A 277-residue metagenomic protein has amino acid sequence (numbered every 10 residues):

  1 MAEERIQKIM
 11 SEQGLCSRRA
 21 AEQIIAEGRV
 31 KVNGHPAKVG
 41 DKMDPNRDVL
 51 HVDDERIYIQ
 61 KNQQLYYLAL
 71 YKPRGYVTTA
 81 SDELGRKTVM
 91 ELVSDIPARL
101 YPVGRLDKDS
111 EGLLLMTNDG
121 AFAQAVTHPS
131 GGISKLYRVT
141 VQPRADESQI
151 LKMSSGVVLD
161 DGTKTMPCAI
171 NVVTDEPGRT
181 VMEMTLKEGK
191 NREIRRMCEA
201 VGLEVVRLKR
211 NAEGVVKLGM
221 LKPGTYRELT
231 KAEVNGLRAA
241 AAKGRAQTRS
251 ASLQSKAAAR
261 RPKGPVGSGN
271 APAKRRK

Functional and structural regions predicted by a protein language model:
M1-K277: Basic, flexible Lys/Arg- and Gly-enriched helix-loop patches that mediate nucleic-acid binding at interfaces with rRNA
